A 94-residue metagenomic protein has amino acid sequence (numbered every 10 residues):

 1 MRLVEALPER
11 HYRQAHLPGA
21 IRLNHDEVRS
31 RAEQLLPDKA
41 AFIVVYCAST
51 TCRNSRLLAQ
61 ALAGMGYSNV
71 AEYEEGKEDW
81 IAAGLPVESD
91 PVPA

Functional and structural regions predicted by a protein language model:
M1-R2, E9-V45, S49-A94: Rhodanese-like catalytic fold shared by cysteine-dependent sulfurtransferases and DSP/PTP-type phosphatases
